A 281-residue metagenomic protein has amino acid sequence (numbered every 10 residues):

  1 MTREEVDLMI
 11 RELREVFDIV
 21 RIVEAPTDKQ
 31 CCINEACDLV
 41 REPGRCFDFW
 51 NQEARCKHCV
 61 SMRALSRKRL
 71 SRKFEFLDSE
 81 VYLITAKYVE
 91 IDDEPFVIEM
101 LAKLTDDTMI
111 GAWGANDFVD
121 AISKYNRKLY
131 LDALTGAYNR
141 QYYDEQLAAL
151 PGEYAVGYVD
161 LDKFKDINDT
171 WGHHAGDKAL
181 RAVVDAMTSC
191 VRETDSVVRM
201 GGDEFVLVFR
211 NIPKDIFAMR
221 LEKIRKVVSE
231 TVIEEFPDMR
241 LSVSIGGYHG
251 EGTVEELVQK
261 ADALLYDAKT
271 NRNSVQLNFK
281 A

Functional and structural regions predicted by a protein language model:
L8-R63: PAS-family sensory domains
E90-A133, Q141-L150: Signal-transducing coiled-coil linker helices
S123-E145, V159-H173, R181: Conserved nucleotide-binding and Mg2+-coordinating catalytic segments in signaling enzymes
A175-T194: Active-site-proximal alpha-helical element of nucleotidyl cyclase-like catalytic domains and analogous helices
V184, I216-E234, D262: Alpha-helical scaffold within the catalytic cores of cyclic-nucleotide enzymes
S189-T194, R225-P237, D267: Short catalytic/binding micro-motifs of nucleotide second-messenger systems
S196-R199, M239: A short pre-motif secondary-structure segment
V232, E256-A281: Catalytic/regulatory signature loops of cyclic-dinucleotide turnover enzymes and related class III nucleotidyl cyclases
